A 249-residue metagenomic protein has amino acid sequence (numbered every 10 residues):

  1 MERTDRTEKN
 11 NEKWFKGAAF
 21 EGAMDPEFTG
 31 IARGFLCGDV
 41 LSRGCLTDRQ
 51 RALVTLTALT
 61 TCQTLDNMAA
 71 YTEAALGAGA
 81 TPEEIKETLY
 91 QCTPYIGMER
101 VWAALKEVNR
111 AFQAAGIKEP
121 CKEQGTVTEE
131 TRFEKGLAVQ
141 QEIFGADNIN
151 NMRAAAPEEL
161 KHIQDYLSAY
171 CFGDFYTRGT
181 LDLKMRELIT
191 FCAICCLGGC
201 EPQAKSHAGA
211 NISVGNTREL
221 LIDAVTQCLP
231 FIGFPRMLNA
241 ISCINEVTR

Functional and structural regions predicted by a protein language model:
M1-D48, C62, A69, V101-L183 (+3 more regions): Acidic, glycine/proline-rich low-complexity segments that act as flexible tails and inter-domain linkers
G44-R51, G79-I85, G179-M185, N216-R218: Structural motif
Q50-L59, T88-L89, M185-C195, A204 (+1 more regions): Short, structured motif recognition centered on aromatic/hydrophobic residues
T60, Q91-M98, C195, Q227-F234 (+1 more regions): A short structural micro-motif
M68-A75, Q203-A210, N239-C243: Short, tandemly repeated low-complexity microdomains enriched for cysteine and small residues
Y71-E107: Hydrophobic/aromatic-rich structural module bridging two neighboring secondary-structure elements via a short loop
G179, C192-G198, N211: Short, glycine/charged-rich beta-strand-loop motifs at protein surfaces that mediate ligand recognition and catalysis
S206-A208, V214, E219-C228: Extended hydrophobic/aromatic segments used for targeting, binding, or gating
